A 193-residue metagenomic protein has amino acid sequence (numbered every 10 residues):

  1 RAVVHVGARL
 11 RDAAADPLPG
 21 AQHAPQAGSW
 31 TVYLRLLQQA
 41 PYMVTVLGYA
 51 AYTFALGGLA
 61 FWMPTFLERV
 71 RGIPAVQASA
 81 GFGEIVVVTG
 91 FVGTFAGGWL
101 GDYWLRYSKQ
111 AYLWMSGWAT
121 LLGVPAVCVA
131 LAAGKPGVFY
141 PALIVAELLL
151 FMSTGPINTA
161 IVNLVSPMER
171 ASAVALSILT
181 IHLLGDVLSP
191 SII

Functional and structural regions predicted by a protein language model:
R1-R9: Helix-loop-helix hairpin linking two adjacent transmembrane segments in secondary transporters
L10-V46, V70-I73: Juxtamembrane intracellular "pre-TM" segments in multi-pass secondary transporters
Q38-V46, P136-Y140, M168-A171: Primarily residues marking transmembrane-helix entry/exit sites
Q39-G97, L150-N158, G185-I193: Extracytoplasmic gate region of multi-pass secondary transporters
A75-S79, P167-S177: Loop-to-transmembrane helix entry/capping segments in MFS-fold secondary transporters and related SLC/MFSD carriers
G93-K109: Helix-to-loop junctions at the C-terminal end of transmembrane segments in multipass secondary transporters
L105-Y107, I161-R170: Paired intracellular helix-loop junctions of major facilitator superfamily
K109-I157: C-terminal transmembrane helical hairpin of 12-TM major facilitator-type secondary transporters
